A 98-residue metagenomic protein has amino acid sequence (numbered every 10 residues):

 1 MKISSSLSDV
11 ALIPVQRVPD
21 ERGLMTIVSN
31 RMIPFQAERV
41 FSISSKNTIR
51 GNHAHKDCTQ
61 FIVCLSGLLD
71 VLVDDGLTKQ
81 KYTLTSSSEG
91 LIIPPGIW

Functional and structural regions predicted by a protein language model:
M1-L91: Non-catalytic, conserved peripheral segments adjacent to functional cores
P94-P95: Glycine-rich acyl-CoA binding loop
